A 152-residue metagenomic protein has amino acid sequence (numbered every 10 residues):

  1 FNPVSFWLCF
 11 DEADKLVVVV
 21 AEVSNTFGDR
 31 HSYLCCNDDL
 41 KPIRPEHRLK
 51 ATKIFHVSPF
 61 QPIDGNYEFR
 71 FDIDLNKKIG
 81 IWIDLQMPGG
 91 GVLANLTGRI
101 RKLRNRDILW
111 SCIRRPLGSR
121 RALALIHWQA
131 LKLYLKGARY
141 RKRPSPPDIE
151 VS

Functional and structural regions predicted by a protein language model:
F1-S152: Mature, function-bearing regions of proteins
